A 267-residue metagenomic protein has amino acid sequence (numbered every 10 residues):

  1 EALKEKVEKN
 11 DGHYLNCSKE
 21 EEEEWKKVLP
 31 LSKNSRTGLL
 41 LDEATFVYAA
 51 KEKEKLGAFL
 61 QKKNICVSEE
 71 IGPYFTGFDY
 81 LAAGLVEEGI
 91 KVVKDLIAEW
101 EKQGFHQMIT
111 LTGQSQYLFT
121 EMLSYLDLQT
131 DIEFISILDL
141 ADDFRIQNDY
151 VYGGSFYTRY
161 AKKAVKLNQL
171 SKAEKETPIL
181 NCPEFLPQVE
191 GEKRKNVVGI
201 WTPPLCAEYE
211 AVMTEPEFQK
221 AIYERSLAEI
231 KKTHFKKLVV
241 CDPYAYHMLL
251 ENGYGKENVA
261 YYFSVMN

Functional and structural regions predicted by a protein language model:
E1-Q116, M122-I132, A141-F144: Iron-sulfur-cluster electron-transfer modules
K51-N64, K163-K175, E192-G199: Short, solvent-exposed amphipathic alpha-helices that sit in or adjacent to ligand/effector-binding or catalytic
L56-G57, F119-D127, A164-K172, M248-G255: Short, aromatic/basic amphipathic alpha-helical patches
I65-E88, L111-L118, E176-F218: Short connector loops at secondary-structure junctions
V93, I97, F218-K236: A short, acidic, amphipathic alpha-helical segment used as a generic capping/interface helix at domain edges
L128-D149, S155, L180-N196, G253-N267: Short, flexible loop segments at boundaries between secondary-structure elements
I137-K175, E208: C-terminal amphipathic alpha-helical segment
